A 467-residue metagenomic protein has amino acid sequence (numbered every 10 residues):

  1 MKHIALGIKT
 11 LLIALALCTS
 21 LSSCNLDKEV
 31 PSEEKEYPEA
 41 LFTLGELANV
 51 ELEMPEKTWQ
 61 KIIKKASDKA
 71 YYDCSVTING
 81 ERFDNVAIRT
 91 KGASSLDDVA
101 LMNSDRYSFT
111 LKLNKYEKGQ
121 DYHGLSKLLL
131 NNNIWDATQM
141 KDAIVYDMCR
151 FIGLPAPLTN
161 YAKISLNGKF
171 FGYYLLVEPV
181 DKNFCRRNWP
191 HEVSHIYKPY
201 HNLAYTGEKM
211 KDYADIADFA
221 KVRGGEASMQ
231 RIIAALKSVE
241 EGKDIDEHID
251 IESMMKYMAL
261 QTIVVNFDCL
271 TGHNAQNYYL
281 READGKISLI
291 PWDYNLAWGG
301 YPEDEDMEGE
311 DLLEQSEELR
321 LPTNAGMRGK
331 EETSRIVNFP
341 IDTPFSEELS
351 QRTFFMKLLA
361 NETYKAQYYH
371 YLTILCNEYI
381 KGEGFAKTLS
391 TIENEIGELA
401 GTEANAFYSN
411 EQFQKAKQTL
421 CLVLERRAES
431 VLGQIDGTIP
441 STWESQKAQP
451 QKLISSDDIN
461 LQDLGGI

Functional and structural regions predicted by a protein language model:
M1-L11: Bacterial N-terminal signal peptides that target proteins for export
A14-C18: Alpha-helical transmembrane segments
T19-S23: C-terminal motif of bacterial Sec signal peptides marking the signal peptidase cleavage site
C24-I467: Phosphate/dinucleotide-binding and metal-coordinating scaffold of catalytic cores in nucleotide-dependent enzymes
